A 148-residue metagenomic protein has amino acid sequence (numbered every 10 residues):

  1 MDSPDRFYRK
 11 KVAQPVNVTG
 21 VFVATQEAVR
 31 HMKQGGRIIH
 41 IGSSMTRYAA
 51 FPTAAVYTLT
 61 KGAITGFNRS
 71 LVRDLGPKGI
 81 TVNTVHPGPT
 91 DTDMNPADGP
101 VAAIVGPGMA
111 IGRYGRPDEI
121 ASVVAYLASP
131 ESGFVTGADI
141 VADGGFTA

Functional and structural regions predicted by a protein language model:
T25, T60, N68: Active-site helix of classical SDR
R30-H31, R73-D74, G133: Alpha-helical segment proximal to the catalytic Tyr-Lys
R47, V82, H86-A97: Short, flexible catalytic-loop segment of classical short-chain dehydrogenase/reductase
Y48, A125, T136-A148: Short C-terminal tail/terminal secondary-structure segment of NAD(P)H-dependent dehydrogenase/reductase domains
A49-T58, S70: Active-site loop-to-helix junction immediately N-terminal to the catalytic Tyr of the SDR YXXXK motif in Rossmann-fold
G76, T81, V135-G137: Short, small/polar-rich loop/turn modules that mediate ligand/substrate recognition or access, typified
M109-I120, E131: A conserved structural motif in NAD(P)-dependent oxidoreductases
